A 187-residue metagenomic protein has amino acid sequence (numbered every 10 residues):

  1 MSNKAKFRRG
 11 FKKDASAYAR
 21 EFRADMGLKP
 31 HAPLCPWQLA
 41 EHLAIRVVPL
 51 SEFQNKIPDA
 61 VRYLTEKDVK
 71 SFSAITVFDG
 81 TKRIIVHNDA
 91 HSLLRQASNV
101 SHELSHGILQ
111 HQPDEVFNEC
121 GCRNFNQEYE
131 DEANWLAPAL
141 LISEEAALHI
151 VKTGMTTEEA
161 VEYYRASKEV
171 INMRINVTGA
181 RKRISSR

Functional and structural regions predicted by a protein language model:
M1-R187: Active-site hotspot residues in diverse enzymes, especially metal/ion-binding acidic/histidine motifs
